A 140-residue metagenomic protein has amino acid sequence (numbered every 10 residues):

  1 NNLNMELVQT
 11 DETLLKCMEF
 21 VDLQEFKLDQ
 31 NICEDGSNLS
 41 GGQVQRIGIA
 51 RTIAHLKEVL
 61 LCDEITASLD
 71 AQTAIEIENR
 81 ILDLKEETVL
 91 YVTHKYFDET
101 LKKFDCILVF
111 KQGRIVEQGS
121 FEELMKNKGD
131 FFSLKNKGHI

Functional and structural regions predicted by a protein language model:
N1-C33, L56, D130-S133: Conserved "ABC signature" C-loop
N31-L39, Q43: Conserved ABC ATPase signature
L60-E64: Catalytic Walker B motif of ABC-type/P-loop ATPase nucleotide-binding domains
A71-Q72: Helix N-cap at the start of a conserved alpha-helix in ABC-type nucleotide-binding domains
R80-K95: Conserved catalytic loops of ABC-family nucleotide-binding domains
K95-K102: Conserved H-loop
K102-I140: C-terminal portion of ABC ATPase nucleotide-binding domains
